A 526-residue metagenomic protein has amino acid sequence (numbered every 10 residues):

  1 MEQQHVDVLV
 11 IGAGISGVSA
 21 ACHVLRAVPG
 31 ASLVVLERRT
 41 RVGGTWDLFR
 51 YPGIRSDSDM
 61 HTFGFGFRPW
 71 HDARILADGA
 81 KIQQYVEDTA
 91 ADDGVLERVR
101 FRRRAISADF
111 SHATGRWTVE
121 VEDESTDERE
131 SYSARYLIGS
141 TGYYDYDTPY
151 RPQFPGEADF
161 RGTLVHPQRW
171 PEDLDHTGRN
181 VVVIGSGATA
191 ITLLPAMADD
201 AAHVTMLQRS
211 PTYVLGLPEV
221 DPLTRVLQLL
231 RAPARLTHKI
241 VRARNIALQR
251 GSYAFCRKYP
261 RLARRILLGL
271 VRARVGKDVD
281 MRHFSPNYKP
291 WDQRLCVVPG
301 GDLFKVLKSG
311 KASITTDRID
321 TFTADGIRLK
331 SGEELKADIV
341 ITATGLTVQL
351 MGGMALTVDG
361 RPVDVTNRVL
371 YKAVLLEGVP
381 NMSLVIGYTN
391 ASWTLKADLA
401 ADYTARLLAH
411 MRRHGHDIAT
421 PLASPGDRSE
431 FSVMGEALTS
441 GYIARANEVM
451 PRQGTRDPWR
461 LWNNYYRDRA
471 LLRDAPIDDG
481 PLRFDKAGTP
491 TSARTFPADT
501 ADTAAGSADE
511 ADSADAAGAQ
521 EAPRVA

Functional and structural regions predicted by a protein language model:
E2-H5, L9-V10, I15, S19-A20 (+6 more regions): Rossmann-like dinucleotide-binding core of oxidoreductases
V6, V10, I15-V99, Q208-R209 (+1 more regions): Beta1-alpha1 glycine-rich phosphate/pyrophosphate-binding loop at the start of Rossmann-like nucleotide-binding domains
I11, S131-Y144, V181-I184, I327 (+1 more regions): Short hydrophobic core segments
F63-F65, T163-L164, A373-N390: Short FAD-binding loop at a beta-strand-to-alpha-helix junction that anchors the flavin cofactor in diverse
P69-D88, R100, I184, F255-A263 (+1 more regions): Short beta-strand to alpha-helix junction loop
A73-D145, T321: Feature captures the FAD/FMN-dependent oxidoreductase FAD-binding
A190, Y213-G216, R225-Q228, L370 (+2 more regions): C-terminal, flexible cofactor-proximal segment of oxidoreductases
G269-L329, E333-K336: Alpha/beta-hydrolase fold catalytic core
